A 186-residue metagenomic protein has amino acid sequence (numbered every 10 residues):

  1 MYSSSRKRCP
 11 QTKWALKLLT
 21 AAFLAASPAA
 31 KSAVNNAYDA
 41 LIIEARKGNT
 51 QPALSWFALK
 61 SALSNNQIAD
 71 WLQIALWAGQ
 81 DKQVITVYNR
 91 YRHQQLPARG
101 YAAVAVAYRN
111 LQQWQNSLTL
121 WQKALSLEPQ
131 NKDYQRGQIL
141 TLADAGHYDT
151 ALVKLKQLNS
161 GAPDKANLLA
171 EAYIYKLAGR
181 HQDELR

Functional and structural regions predicted by a protein language model:
F23-T86, Q95, R99: N-terminal leader/linker segments that initiate helical-solenoid repeat arrays
R46, W77, N110, D144-A145 (+1 more regions): Register position in tetratricopeptide repeats
Q67, G100, Y134, N167-L168: TPR alpha-solenoid repeat register
